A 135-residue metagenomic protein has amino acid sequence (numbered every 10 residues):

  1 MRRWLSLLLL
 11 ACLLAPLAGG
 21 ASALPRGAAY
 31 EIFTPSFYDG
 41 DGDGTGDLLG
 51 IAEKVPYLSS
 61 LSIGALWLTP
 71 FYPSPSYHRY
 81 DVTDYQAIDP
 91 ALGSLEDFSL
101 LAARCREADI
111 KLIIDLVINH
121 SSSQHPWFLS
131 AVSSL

Functional and structural regions predicted by a protein language model:
L7-P16: Bacterial N-terminal signal peptides
L17-A21: Ser/Thr-rich, Proline-interspersed low-complexity disordered segments
S22-L135: Acidic/aromatic-lined carbohydrate-recognition and catalytic surfaces of CAZymes acting on diverse glycans
